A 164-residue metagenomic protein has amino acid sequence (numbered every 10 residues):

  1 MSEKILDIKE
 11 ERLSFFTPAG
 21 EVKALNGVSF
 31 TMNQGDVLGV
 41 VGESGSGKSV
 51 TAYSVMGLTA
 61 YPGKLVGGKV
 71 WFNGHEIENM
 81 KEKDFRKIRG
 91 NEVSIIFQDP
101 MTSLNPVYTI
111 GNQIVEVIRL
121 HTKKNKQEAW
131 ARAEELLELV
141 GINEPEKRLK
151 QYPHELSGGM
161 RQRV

Functional and structural regions predicted by a protein language model:
M1-V164: ABC transporter nucleotide-binding domains
